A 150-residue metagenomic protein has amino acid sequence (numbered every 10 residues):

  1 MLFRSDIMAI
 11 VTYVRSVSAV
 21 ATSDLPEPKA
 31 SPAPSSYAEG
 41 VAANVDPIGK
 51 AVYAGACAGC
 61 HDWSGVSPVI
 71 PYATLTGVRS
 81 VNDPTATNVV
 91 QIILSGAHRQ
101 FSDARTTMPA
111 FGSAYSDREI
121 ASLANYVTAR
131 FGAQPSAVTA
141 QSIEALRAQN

Functional and structural regions predicted by a protein language model:
M1, W63, P71-V81, L94-S95 (+2 more regions): A cross-kingdom feature marking solvent-exposed beta-strand/loop segments within repeated, beta-rich binding/scaffold
M1-G59, D103-N150: Flexible coil segments in periplasmic/lumen-exposed cytochrome c-class electron-transfer proteins
V17, D83, G96-H98, R130-F131: Short, surface-exposed linear patches
A21, S67, V81-N82, R99-Q100 (+1 more regions): Alpha-solenoid repeat scaffolds
P26, Y72-A73, T87-N88: Composition- and surface-driven signal marking solvent-exposed, interaction-prone regions in large proteins
G40-P68, G77, V81-Q91, S95: Sequence/structural segment immediately N-terminal to covalent heme-attachment motifs in c-type and related
V89-R99, S122-Y126: Short N-proximal segments of mature Sec-exported proteins
